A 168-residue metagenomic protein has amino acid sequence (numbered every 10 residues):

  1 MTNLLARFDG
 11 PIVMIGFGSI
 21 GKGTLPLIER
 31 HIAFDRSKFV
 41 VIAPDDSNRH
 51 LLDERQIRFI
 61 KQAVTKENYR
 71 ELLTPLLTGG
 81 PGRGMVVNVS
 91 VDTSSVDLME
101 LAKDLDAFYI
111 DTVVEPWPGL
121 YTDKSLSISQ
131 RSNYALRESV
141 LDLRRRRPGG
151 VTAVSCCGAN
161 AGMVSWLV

Functional and structural regions predicted by a protein language model:
M1-G10, T74: A short, basic/flexible loop-to-alpha-helix module at the beginning of a structural domain
P11-P26: Glycine-rich adenosine-cofactor-binding loop
A33-D53: NAD(P)-binding Rossmann-fold cofactor-contacting core
D53-N68: Rossmann-fold cofactor-recognition segment
V64-G80, S94: Conserved Rossmann-fold cofactor-binding substructure of NAD(P)-dependent oxidoreductases
R83-N88, Y109-I110: N-terminal Rossmann-like NAD(P) cofactor-binding module of classical short-chain dehydrogenase/reductase
T93-F108, T112-V151: Rossmann-fold NAD(P)-binding glycine/threonine-rich loop
G150-L167: Conserved anion/nucleotide-ligand pocket segment
